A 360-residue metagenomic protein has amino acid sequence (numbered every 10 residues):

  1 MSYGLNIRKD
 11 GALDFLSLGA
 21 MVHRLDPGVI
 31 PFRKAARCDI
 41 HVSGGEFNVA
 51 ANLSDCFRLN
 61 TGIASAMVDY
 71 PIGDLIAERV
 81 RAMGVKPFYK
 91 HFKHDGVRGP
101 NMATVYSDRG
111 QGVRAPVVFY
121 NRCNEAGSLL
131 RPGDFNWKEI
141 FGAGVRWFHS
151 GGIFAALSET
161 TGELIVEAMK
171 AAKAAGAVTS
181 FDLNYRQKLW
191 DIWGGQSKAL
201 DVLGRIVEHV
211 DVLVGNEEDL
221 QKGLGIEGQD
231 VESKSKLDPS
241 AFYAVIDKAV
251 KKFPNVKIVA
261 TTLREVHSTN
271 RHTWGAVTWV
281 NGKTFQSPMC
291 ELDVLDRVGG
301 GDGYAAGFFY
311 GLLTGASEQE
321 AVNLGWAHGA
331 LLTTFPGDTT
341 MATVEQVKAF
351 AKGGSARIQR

Functional and structural regions predicted by a protein language model:
M1-R33: Positively charged, low-complexity intrinsically disordered leader regions
K34-S43, F285-G299: Short pre-catalytic strand/loop immediately N-terminal to key active-site residues, enriched for Gly-Thr
H41, N48-N60, A82, G311-T314: Alpha-helix C-terminal capping segments
N60-G152, V347-R360: Conserved N-terminal subdomain of the carbohydrate kinase-like
T61, P87, T179-F181, V214: Hydrophobic beta-strand scaffold residues
E163-G176, D201-H209: Catalytic-core regions built around general acid/base machinery
K188-G282: Conserved phosphate/ATP/ADP-binding segment of small-molecule kinases
T269, P288-G354, I358-R360: Conserved post-catalytic alpha-helical subdomain immediately downstream of the catalytic base and nucleotide-binding
